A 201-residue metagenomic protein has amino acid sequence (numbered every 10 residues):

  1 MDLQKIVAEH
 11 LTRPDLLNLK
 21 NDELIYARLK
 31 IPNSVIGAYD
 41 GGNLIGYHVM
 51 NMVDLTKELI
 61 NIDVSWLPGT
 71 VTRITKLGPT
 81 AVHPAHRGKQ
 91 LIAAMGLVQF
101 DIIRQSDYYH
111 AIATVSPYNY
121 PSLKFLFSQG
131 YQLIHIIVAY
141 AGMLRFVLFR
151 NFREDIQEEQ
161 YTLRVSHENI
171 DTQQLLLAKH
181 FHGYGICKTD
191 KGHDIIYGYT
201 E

Functional and structural regions predicted by a protein language model:
M1-D2, S166: A short beta-loop-alpha structural element at the N-terminal edge of CoA-dependent acyl/N-acetyltransferase catalytic
L11-K57, I186-K188: Active-site rim helix/loop that mediates acceptor-substrate recognition in acyltransferases
G46-P79: Conserved acyl-donor/pantetheine-binding loop and adjacent beta-alpha core of acyl/acetyltransferases and related
P79-V82, R87-D101, K124, S128: Conserved acetyl-CoA-binding loop-helix of GNAT-fold acetyltransferases
I103-S116, M143: Conserved GNAT acetyl-CoA-binding A-motif
Q105, P117-I136: Conserved active-site alpha-helix within GNAT-family acetyltransferase domains
A113-L123, V165-N169: Conserved beta-strand-loop-alpha-helix junction that forms the acyl-donor binding cleft
L133-E201: Intrinsically disordered, low-complexity, positively biased terminal segments
